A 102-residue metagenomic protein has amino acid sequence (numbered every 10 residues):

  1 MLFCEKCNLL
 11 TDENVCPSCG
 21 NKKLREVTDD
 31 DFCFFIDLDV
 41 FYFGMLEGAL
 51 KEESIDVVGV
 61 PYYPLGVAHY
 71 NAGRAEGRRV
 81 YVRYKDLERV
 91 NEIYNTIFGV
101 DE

Functional and structural regions predicted by a protein language model:
M1, E13: Residues immediately within or flanking Cys/His clusters that coordinate Zn2+ in small zinc-binding modules
L2-C4, F35-I36: A short beta-strand micro-motif
C4-C7, C16-C19: Short cysteine-rich clusters marking metal-coordination/redox-active sites
T11, G20-D30: Short Cys/His-rich micro-motifs in 6-15 aa windows
V15-C16, V27, G99: Extracellular/mature segments of secreted proteins
N21, Y81-V82: Ligand-recognition elements built from short beta-strands and adjacent flexible loops
V27-R79: Long, charge-rich boundary regions
V82-E102: C-terminal basic regulatory modules in eukaryotic proteins
